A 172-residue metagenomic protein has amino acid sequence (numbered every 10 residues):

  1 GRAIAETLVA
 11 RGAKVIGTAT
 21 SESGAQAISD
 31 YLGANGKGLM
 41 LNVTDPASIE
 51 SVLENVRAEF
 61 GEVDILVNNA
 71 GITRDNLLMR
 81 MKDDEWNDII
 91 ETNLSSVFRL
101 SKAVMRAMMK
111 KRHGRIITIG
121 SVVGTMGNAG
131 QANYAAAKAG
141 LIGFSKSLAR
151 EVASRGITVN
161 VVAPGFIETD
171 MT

Functional and structural regions predicted by a protein language model:
G1-I16: Canonical Rossmann dinucleotide-binding motif of NAD(H)/NADP(H)-dependent dehydrogenases/reductases, specifically
L41-S51, D83: The beta1-alpha1 cofactor-binding region of Rossmann-like NAD(H)/NADP(H)-dependent oxidoreductases
L77-L78, E85-I90: Substrate-binding pocket helix/loop in short-chain dehydrogenase/reductase
M79, M126-A132, S154-R155: Active-site loop immediately N-terminal to the catalytic Tyr-X3-Lys motif of short-chain dehydrogenase/reductase
S101, A137, S145: Active-site helix of classical SDR
R106, R150-S154: Alpha-helical segment proximal to the catalytic Tyr-Lys
S121: Residue(s) in the substrate-gating loop at a strand-loop-helix junction that position the organic substrate next
